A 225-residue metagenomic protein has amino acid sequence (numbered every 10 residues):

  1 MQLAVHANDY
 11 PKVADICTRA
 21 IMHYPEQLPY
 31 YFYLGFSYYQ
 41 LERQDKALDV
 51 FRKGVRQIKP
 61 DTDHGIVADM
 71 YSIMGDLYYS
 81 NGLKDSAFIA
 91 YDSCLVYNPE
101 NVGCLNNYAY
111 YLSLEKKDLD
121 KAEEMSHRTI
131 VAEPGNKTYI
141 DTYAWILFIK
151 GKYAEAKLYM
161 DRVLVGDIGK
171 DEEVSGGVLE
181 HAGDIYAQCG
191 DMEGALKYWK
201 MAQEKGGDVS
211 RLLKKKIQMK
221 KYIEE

Functional and structural regions predicted by a protein language model:
Q2, F36, D76, Y110-Y111 (+2 more regions): Residue-level recognition of tetratricopeptide repeat
H6, Q40, I73, S80 (+4 more regions): Register position in tetratricopeptide repeats
R19-M22, R56, S93-V96, H127-V131 (+3 more regions): Conserved structural position within tetratricopeptide repeats
Y30, H64, M70, C104 (+3 more regions): TPR alpha-solenoid repeat register
Y33, I66, I73, N107 (+3 more regions): Canonical tetratricopeptide repeat
